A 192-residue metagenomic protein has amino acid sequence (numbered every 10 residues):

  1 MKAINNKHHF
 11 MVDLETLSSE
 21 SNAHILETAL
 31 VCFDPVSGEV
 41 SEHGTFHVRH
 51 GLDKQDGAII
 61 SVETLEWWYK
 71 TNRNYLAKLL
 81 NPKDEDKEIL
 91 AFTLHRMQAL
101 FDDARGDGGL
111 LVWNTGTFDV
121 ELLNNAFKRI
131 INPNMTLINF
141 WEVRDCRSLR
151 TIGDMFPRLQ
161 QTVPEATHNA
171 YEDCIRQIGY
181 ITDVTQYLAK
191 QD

Functional and structural regions predicted by a protein language model:
K2, N6-F10, E15-W113: Conserved non-catalytic scaffold segment of RNase H-like nuclease domains
D13-E15, D119, D145, D173: Acidic active-site catalytic centers that drive phospho-/nucleotidyl reactions and related ester hydrolyses
S18, D119, R150: Feature marks short, surface-exposed loop/turn motifs that line or immediately flank catalytic pockets and channel
K78, R96-A99, D103, E121 (+3 more regions): Residue-level signal for well-ordered alpha-helical scaffold segments within enzymatic catalytic domains
F101, T117-F140: Substrate-recognition/cap helix-loop segment adjacent to the acidic, metal-dependent catalytic center of Asp-based
L110-T117, E121-L122, P157-D192: Acidic, Mg2+-coordinating catalytic module of metal-dependent nucleases/exonucleases that use a two-metal-ion mechanism
L137-P157: Short, flexible loop segments at boundaries between secondary-structure elements
